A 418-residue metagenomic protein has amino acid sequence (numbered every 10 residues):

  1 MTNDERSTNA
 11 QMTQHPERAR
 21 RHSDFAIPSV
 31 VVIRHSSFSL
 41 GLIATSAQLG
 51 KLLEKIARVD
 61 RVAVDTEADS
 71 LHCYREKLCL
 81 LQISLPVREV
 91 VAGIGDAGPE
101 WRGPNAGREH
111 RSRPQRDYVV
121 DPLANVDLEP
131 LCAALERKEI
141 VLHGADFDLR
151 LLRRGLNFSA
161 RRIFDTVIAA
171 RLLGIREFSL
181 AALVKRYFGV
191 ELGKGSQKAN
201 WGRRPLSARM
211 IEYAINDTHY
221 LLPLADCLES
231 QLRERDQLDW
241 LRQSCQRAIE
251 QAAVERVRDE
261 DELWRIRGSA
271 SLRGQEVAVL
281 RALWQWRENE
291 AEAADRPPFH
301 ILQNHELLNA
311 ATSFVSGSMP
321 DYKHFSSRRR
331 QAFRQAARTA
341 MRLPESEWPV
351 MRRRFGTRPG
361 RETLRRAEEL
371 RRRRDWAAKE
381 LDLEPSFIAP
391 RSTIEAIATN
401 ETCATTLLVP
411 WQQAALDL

Functional and structural regions predicted by a protein language model:
T2-S39, V87-Q115: Intrinsic disorder/low-complexity segments
R6, Q14-P16, A57, N157 (+1 more regions): Short N-terminal alpha-helical targeting/association segments
A10, H15-A19, R34-L42, R88-V91 (+6 more regions): Generic structural signal for short, solvent-exposed loop/turn connectors between secondary structure elements
L40-V62, D69-I94, R113-Q231: Conserved DEDDh/DEDDy metal-dependent 3′-5′ exonuclease domain
L53, E100, V120-A124, L152-L156 (+5 more regions): Short hydrophobic/aromatic-rich motifs at helix boundaries and adjacent loops
R61, P99, F188-V190, Q237 (+2 more regions): Short aromatic/hydrophobic-glycine micro-motifs
A208, L228-L418: Accessory DNA-binding and partner-docking regions appended to nucleic-acid-acting proteins, especially the terminal
